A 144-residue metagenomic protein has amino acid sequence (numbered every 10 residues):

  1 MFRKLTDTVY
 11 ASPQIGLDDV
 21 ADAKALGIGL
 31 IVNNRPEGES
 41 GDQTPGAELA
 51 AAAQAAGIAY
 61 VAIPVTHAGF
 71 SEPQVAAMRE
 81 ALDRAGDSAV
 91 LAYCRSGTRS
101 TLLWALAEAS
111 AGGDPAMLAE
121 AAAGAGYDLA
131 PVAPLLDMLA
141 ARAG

Functional and structural regions predicted by a protein language model:
M1-V90, L102-G144: Cys-dependent protein tyrosine phosphatase-like superfamily
C94: Short cysteine clusters
